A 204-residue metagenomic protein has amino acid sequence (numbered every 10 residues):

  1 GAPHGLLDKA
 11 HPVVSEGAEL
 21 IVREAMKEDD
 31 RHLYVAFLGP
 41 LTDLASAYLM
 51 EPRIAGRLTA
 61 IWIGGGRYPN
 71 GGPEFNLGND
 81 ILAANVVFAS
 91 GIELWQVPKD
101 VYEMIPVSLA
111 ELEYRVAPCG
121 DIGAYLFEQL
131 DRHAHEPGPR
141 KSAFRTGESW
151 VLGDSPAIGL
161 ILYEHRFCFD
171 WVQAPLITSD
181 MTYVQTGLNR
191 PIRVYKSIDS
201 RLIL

Functional and structural regions predicted by a protein language model:
A2-A110: Active-site histidine-anchored catalytic micro-motif
L77-G78, L82, S90, L94-L204: Conformational coupling and interaction surfaces
